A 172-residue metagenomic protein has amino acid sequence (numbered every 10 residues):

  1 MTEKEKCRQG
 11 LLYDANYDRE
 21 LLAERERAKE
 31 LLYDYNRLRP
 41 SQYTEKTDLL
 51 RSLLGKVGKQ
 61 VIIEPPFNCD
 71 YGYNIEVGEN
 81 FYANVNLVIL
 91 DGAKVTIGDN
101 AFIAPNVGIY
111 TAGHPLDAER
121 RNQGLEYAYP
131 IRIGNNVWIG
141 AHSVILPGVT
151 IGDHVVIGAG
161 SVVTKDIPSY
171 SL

Functional and structural regions predicted by a protein language model:
M1-Q60: Terminal amphipathic alpha-helical/low-complexity segments used for targeting or macromolecular assembly
K4-E5, L53, Q123, P130 (+1 more regions): Short secondary-structure boundary/capping segments
F67-I151: Flexible, glycine/small-residue-enriched loop-and-beta-strand segment within the central core of proteins
S169-L172: Conserved beta-strand-loop-alpha-helix hinge in the C-terminal portion of ABC ATPase nucleotide-binding domains
